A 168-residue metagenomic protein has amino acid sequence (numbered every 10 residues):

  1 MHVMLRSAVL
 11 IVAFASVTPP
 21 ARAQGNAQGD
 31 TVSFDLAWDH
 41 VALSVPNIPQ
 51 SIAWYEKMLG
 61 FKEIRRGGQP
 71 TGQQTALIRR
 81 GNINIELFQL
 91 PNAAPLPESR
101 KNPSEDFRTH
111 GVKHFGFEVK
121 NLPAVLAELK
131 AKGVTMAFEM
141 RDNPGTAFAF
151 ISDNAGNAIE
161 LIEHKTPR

Functional and structural regions predicted by a protein language model:
M1-V3: N-terminal secretory signal peptides that target proteins for export/translocation
R6-V17: Bacterial N-terminal signal peptides
R22-A37, K62-G116, L126-S152, H164-R168: Vicinal oxygen chelate
S51-E56, L129, G156: Conserved active-site tyrosine of GNAT-family acetyltransferases
L161: Short glycine-/small-residue motifs
